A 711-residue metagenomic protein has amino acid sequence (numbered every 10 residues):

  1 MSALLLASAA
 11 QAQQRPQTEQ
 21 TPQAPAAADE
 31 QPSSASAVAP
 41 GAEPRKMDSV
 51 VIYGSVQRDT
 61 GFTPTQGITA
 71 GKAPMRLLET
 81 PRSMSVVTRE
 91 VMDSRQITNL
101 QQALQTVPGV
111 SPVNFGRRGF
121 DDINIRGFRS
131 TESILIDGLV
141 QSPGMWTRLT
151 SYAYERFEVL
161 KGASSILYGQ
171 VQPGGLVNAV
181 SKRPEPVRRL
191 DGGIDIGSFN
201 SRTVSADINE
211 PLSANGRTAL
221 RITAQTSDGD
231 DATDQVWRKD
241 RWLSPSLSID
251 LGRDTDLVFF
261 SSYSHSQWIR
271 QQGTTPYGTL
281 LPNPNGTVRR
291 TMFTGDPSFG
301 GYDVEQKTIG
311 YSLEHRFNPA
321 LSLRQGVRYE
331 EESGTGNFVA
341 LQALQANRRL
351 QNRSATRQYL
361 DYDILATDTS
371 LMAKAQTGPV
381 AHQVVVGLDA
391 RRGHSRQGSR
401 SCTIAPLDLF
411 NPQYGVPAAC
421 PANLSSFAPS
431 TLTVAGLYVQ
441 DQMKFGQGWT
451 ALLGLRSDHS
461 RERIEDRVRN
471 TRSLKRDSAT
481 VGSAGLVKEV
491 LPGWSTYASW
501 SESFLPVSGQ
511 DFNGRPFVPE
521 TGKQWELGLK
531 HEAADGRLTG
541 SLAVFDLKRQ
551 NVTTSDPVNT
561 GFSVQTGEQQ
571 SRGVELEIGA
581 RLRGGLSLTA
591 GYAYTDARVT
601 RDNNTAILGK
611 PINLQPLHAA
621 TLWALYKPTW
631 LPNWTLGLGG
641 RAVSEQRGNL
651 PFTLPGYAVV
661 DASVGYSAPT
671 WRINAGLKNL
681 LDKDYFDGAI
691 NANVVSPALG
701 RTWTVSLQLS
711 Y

Functional and structural regions predicted by a protein language model:
K46-R188, S503, L527: Acidic, small-polar-rich N-terminal luminal/periplasmic segments of exported/outer-membrane proteins
P143, Y152-E155, I166-P245, L251-T255 (+2 more regions): Outer-membrane beta-barrel translocator/receptor signature
S227-D231, L243-D250, D254-R316, E331-Y362 (+2 more regions): Acidic/polar loop-and-plug regions of large Gram-negative outer-membrane beta-barrel proteins
D250-G252, Y362, A381-V385, D389-R392 (+4 more regions): Structural signature of Gram-negative outer-membrane beta-barrels, strongest in the C-terminal barrel of TonB-dependent
I309-E332, S354-E465: Face-selective signature of the C-terminal outer-membrane beta-barrel domain
S312-R328, E332-F338, T521-R581, L588-R601: Membrane-embedded beta-barrel scaffold of Gram-negative outer-membrane proteins
Q565-L650, L681, S706-S710: Gram-negative outer-membrane beta-barrel transporters
W630, R641-N649, G665-Y711: C-terminal beta-signal and adjacent terminal beta-strands/loops of Gram-negative outer-membrane beta-barrel proteins
